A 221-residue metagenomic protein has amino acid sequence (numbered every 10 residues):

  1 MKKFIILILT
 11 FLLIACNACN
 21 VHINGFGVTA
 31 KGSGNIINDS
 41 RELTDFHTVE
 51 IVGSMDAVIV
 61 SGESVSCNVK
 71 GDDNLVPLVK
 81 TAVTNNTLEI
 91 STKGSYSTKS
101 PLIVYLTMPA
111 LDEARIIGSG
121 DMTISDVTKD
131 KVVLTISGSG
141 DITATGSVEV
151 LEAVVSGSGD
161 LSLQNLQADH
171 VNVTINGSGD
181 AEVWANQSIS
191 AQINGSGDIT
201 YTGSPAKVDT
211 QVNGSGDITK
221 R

Functional and structural regions predicted by a protein language model:
M1-R221: Intrinsically disordered, low-complexity terminal regions
